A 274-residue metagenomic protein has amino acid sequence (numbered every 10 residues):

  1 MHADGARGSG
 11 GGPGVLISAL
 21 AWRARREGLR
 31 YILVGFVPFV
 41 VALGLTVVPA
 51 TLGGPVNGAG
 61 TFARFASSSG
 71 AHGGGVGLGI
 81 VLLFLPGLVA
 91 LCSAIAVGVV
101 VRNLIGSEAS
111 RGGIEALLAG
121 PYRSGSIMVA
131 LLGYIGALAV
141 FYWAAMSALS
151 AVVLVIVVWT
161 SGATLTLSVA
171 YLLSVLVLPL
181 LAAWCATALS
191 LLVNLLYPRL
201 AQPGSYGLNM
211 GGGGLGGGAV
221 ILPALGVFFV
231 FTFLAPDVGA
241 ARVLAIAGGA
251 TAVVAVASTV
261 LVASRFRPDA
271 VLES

Functional and structural regions predicted by a protein language model:
M1-F39, P268-S274: Aromatic- and glycine-rich beta-strand/loop motifs that create alpha-glucan
G28-L33, V97, Y122-A151, G214 (+1 more regions): Selective transmembrane-helix segments that form parts of the transport pathway or gating/packing helices in multipass
G44-L52, Y197-V238: Transmembrane helix segments
I80-N103: Long, hydrophobic alpha-helical segments
V97-L118: Transmembrane helix boundary and interhelical loop/hinge segments in multi-pass membrane proteins
G136-A188: Secretory targeting signals
L165-A219, V271-E273: A structural motif at transmembrane helix-loop-helix junctions in multipass membrane proteins
V220-D269, S274: Alpha-helical transmembrane segments of multi-pass membrane transporters/translocases
